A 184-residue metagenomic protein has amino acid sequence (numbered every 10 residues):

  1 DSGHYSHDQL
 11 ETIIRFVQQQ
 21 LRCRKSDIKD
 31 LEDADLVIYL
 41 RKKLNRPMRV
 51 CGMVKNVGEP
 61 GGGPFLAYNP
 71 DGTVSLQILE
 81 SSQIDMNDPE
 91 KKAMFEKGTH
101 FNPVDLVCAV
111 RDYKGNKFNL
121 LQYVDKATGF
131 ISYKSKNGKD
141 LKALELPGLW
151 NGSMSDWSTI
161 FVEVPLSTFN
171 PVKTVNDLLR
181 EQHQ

Functional and structural regions predicted by a protein language model:
D1-D35: Long, charge-rich alpha-helical interaction segments
D1-H4, K25-S26, Y113, S158 (+1 more regions): Long, low-complexity, Lys/Arg-enriched
R22-N69, L76-S81: Flexible, glycine/threonine-enriched loop-and-boundary segments that flank and lead into catalytic domains of large
D35-I38, C51, D88-M94, E145-L149: Glycine-rich, charged/polar anion/phosphate-binding loops that engage phosphate groups from diverse ligands
Y39, L44, R49, V57 (+3 more regions): Long, compositionally biased intrinsically disordered regions
M53, V107-A109, E163: Residue-level recognition of well-ordered beta-strand positions that form the cores of beta-sheet-rich folds across
D71-H100: Catalytic or ion-translocation cores adjacent to nucleophile or general acid/base/metal-coordination motifs in diverse
P89-L121: Active-site-adjacent segment of 2-oxoglutarate/Fe(II) JmjC oxygenases
